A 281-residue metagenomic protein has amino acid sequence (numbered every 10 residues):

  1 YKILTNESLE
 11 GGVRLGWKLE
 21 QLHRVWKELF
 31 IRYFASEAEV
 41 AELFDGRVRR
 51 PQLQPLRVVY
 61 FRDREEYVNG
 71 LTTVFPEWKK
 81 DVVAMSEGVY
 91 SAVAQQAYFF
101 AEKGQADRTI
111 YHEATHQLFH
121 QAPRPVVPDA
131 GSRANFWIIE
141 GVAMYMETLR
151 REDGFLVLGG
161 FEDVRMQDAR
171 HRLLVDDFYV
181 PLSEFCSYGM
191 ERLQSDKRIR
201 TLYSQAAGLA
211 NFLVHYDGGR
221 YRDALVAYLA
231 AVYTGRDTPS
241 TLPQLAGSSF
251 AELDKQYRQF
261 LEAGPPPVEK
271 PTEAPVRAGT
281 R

Functional and structural regions predicted by a protein language model:
Y1-P128, R133-N135, D237-S240, Q244: Juxtacatalytic substrate-recognition/specificity segment
D81-F99, Q105, D129-T280: Acidic/His/Gly-enriched intrinsically disordered linker/tail segments that often contain short helix/coil "MoRF-like"
